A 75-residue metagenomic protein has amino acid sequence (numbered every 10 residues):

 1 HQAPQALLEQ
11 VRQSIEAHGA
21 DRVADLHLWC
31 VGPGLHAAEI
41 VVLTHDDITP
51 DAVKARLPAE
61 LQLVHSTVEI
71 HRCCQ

Functional and structural regions predicted by a protein language model:
H1-Q75: Peripheral (non-transmembrane) domains and long loops of multi-pass membrane proteins
